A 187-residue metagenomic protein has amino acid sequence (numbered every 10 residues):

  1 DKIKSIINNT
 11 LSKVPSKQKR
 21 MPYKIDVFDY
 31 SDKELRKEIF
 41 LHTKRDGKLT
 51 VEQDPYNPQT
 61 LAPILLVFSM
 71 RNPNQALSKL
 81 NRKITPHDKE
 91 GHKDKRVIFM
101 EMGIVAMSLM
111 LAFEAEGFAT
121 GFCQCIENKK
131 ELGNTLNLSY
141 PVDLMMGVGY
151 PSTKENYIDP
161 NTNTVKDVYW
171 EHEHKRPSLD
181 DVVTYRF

Functional and structural regions predicted by a protein language model:
D1-P73, V183-F187: N-terminal amphipathic, basic helical "cap/leader" segment at the start of enzyme domains
K2, L144-F187: C-terminal helix-cap and adjacent tail motif
I6, T10-L11, L66, R82 (+1 more regions): Small-aliphatic-rich amphipathic alpha-helix that forms the alpha element of a beta-alpha
R20-Y23, A115, A119, D143: Short secondary-structure junction motifs
L61-I64, F118, Y140-V142: Short coil/turn connectors at secondary-structure junctions
M70, C125, Y150: Short secondary-structure boundary segments
N74-K79: Short acidic/His/Gly/Ser-rich catalytic and metal-binding motifs that mark active-site loops of diverse hydrolases
K129-G149: Short, conserved aromatic-histidine micro-motifs
